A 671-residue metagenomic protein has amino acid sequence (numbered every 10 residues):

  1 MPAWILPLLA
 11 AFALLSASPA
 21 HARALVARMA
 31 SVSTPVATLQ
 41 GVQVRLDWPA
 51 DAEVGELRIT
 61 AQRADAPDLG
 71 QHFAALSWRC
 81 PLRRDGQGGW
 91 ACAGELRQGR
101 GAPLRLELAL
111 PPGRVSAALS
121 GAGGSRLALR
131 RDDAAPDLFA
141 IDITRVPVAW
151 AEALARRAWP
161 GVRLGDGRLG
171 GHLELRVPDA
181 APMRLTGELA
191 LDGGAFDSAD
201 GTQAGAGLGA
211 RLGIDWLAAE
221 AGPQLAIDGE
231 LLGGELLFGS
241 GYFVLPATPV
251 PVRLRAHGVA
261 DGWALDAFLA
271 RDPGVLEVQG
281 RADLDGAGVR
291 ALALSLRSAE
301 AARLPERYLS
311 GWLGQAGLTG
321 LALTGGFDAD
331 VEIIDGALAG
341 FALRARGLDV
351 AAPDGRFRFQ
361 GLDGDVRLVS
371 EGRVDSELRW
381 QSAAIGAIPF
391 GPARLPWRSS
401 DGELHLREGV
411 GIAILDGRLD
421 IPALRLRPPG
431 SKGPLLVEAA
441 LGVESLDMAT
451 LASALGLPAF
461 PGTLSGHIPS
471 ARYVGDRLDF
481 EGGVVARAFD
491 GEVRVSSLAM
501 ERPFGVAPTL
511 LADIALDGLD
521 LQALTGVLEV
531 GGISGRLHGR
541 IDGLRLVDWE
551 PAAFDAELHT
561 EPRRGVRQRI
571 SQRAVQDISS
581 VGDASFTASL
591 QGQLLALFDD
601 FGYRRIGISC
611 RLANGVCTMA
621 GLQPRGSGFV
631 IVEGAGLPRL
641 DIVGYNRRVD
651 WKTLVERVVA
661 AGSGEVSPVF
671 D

Functional and structural regions predicted by a protein language model:
M1-W4: Positively charged n-region of N-terminal signal peptides that target proteins for export
L6-S16: Bacterial N-terminal signal peptides
A20-P353, L362-G475, D479, V485-R487 (+4 more regions): Extended amphipathic, helix-rich lipid-handling scaffolds
A488-G491, H559-V566: Short edge-strand/loop segments of extracellular domains
D542-L546, A552-T560: C-terminal structural cap/anchor segments
V566-Q576: Outer-membrane beta-barrel and related beta-rich outer-membrane complex signature in Gram-negative bacteria
F601-G634: A cross-taxonomic marker for long C-terminal extensions/tails that follow the last structured domain
